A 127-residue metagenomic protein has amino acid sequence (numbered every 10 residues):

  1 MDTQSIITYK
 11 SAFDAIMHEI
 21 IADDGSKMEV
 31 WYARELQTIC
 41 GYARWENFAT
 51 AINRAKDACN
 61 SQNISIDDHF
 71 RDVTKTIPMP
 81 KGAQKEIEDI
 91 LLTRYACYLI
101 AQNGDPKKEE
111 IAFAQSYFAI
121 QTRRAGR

Functional and structural regions predicted by a protein language model:
M1-A49, R71-R127: Positively charged, aromatic-accented nucleic-acid-binding surfaces
A49-A55: Non-catalytic DNA-binding core/recognition domains of DNA-processing enzymes
A55-D67: Short, basic alpha-helical nucleic acid-contact segments in DNA-binding proteins and DNA transaction factors
